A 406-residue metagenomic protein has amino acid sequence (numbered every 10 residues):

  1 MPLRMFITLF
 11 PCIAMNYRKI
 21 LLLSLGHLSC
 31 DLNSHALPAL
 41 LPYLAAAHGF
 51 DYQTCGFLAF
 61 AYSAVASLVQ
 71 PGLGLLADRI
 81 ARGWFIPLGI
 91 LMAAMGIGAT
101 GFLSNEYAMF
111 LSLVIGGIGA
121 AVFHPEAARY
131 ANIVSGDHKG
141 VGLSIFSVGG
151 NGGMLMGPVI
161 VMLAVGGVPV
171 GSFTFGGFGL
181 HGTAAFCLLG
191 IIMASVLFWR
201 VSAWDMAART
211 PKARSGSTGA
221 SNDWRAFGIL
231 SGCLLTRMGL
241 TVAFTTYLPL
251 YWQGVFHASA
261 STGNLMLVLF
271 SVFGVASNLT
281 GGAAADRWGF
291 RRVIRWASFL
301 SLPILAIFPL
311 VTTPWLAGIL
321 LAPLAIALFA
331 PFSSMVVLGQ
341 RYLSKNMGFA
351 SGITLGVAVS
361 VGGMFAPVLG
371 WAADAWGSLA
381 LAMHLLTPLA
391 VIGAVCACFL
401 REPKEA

Functional and structural regions predicted by a protein language model:
H35, S63-P71, L155, S271-L279 (+2 more regions): Residue-level signature of mid-helix packing/kink "hotspots" within the transmembrane helices of 12-pass Major
L37-P38, R225-V275: Extracytoplasmic gate region of multi-pass secondary transporters
L44-A45, L76-A77, I160-P169, T174-F175 (+3 more regions): Interfacial helix-cap and linker-helix signal at transmembrane-aqueous boundaries of multi-pass secondary transporters
L68-E106: Conserved MFS/SLC helix-loop-helix module at the cytosolic interface between two early adjacent transmembrane helices
V69-A81, N278-G289, A373-D374: Helix-to-loop junctions at the C-terminal end of transmembrane segments in multipass secondary transporters
W84-G98, R292-I307: Structural signature of the two symmetry-related core transmembrane helices
S112-G149: Cytoplasmic helix-loop-helix junction between adjacent transmembrane helices in 12-TM secondary transporters
I145-A203: Helix-loop-helix hairpin linking two adjacent transmembrane segments in secondary transporters
